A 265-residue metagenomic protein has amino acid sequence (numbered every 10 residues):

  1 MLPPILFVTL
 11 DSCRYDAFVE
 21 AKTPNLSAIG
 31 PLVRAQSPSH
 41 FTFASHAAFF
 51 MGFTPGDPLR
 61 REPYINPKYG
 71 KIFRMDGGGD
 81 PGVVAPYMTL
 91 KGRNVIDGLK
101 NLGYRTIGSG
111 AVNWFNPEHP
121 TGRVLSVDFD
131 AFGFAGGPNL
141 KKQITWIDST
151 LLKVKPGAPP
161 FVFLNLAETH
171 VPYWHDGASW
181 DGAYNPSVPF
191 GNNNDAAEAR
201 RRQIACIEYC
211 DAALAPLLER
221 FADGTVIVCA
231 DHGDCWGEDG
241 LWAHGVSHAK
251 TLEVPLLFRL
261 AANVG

Functional and structural regions predicted by a protein language model:
M1-G265: Catalytic domains that recognize anionic headgroups
